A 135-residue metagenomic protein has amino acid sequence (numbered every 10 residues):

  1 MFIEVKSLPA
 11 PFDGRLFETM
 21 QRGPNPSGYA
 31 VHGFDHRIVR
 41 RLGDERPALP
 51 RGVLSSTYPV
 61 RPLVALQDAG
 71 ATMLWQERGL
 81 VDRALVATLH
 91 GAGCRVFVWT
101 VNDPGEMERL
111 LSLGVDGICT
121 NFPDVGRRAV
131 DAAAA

Functional and structural regions predicted by a protein language model:
M1-A135: Short loop-to-alpha-helix "cap/lid" segments that border enzyme active sites across diverse enzyme classes
